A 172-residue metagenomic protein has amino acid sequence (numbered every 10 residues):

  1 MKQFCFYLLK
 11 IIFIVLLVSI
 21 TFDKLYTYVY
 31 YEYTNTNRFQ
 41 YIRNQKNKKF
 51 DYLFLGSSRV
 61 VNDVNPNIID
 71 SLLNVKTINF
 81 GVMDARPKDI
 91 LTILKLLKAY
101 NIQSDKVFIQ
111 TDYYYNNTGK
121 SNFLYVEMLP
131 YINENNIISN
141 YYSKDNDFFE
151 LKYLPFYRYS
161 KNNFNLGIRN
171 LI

Functional and structural regions predicted by a protein language model:
M1-C5: N-terminal Lys/Arg-rich, disordered targeting/topogenic segments
F6-I12, Y30-N37, V61-N67: Short low-complexity stretches enriched in small and charged residues
F6-L25: Hydrophobic membrane-insertion alpha-helices, especially the h-region of bacterial N-terminal signal peptides
F22-E32, K76-D84: Acidic/glycine-enriched edge-of-secondary-structure segments
Y26-K49: Alpha-helical transmembrane signal-anchor/signal-peptide segments
L55, R59-D147: Membrane-embedded segments
S139-I172: Extended, charge-rich helix/loop segments that form flexible, surface "patches" used to engage negatively charged
